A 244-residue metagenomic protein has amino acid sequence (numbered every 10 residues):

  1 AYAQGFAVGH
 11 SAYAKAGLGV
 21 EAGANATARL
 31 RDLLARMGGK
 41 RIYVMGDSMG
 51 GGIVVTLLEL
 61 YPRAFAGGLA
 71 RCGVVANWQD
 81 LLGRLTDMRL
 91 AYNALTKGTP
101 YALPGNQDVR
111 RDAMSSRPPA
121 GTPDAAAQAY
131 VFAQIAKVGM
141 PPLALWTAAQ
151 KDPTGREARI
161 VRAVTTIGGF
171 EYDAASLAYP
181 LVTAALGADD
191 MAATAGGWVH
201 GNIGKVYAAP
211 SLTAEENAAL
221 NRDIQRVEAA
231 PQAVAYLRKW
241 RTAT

Functional and structural regions predicted by a protein language model:
A1-G17: Conserved alpha/beta-hydrolase
Y2, A24, A28-R31, V54 (+1 more regions): Extracytoplasmic/secreted envelope proteins and their assembly/folding machinery, especially bacterial periplasmic
Q4, L30-M37, L57-L60, R71: Structured segments of extracytoplasmic/periplasmic soluble domains in secreted or envelope-associated proteins
G17-M37: Alpha/beta-hydrolase active-site loop
L34-K40, R238-A243: Surface-exposed acidic, glycine-flexible loop patches that form ligand/cofactor-binding and adhesion interfaces
R41-G98: Primarily recognizes the serine-hydrolase "nucleophile elbow" in alpha/beta-hydrolase and SGNH/GDSL folds
M49, A243-T244: Extracytoplasmic, non-cytosolic globular domains
V74-T242: Accessory cap/linker subdomain of secreted extracellular hydrolases
